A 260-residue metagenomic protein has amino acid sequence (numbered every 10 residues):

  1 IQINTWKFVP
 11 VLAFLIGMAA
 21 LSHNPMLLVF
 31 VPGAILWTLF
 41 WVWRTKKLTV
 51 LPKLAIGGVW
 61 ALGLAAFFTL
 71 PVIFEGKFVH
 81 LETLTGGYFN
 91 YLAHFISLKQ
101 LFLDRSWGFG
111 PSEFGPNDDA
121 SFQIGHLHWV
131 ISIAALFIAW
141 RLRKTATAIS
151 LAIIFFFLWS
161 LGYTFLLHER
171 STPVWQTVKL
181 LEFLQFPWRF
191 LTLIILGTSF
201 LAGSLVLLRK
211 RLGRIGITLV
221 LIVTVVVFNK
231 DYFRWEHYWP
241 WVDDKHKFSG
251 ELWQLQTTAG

Functional and structural regions predicted by a protein language model:
I1-G17, K47-A55: Short hydrophobic alpha-helices at membrane interfaces in multi-pass membrane enzymes
I1-Q2, P32-L39, S132-A139, L161 (+1 more regions): Transmembrane alpha-helical segments
W6-V42, A61-F74, K230: Transmembrane helices and adjacent periplasmic/lumenal helix-loop junctions of polyprenol-phosphate-dependent
L28, L180-L207: Hydrophobic/aromatic-rich transmembrane helices and adjacent perimembrane loops
V29-L62, A139-A146: Perimembrane helix-loop-helix junctions
L51-L142, A152, F156, P240-G260: Periplasmic/ER-lumenal interhelical loops and adjacent helix-loop junctions in multi-pass membrane proteins
G58, L62, A146-L180, V220-L221: Transmembrane alpha-helix segments characteristic of polytopic inner-membrane glycan-assembly/cell-envelope
V59-L62, A146-I149, F200, V206-Y232: Signature aromatic-anchored transmembrane alpha helix within multi-pass, membrane-resident enzymes that catalyze glycan
